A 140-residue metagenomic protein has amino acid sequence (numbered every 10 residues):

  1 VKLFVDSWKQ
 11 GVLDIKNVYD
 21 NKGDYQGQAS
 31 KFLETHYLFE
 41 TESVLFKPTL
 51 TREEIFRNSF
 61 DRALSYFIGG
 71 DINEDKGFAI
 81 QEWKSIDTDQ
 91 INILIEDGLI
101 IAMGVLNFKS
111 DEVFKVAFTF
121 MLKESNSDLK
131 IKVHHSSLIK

Functional and structural regions predicted by a protein language model:
V1-T41: Short, low-complexity N-terminal intrinsically disordered segments enriched in polar/charged residues
K2, Q26, K31-L33, E40 (+5 more regions): Generic detection of intrinsically disordered/low-complexity segments and helix-coil linkers/edges
L3-F4, L13-D20, W83-I86, K132-I139: Aromatic-enriched hydrophobic runs in primary sequence
S7, E74-K76, Q90, K115-V116 (+1 more regions): Generic ordered-secondary-structure signal
T35, T41, T49-T51, T88 (+1 more regions): Residue-identity detector for threonine
K47-K109: Surface-exposed, charged secondary-structure patches
I95-M103, N107, D111-K140: Short beta-strand edge/turn micro-motifs at domain boundaries
